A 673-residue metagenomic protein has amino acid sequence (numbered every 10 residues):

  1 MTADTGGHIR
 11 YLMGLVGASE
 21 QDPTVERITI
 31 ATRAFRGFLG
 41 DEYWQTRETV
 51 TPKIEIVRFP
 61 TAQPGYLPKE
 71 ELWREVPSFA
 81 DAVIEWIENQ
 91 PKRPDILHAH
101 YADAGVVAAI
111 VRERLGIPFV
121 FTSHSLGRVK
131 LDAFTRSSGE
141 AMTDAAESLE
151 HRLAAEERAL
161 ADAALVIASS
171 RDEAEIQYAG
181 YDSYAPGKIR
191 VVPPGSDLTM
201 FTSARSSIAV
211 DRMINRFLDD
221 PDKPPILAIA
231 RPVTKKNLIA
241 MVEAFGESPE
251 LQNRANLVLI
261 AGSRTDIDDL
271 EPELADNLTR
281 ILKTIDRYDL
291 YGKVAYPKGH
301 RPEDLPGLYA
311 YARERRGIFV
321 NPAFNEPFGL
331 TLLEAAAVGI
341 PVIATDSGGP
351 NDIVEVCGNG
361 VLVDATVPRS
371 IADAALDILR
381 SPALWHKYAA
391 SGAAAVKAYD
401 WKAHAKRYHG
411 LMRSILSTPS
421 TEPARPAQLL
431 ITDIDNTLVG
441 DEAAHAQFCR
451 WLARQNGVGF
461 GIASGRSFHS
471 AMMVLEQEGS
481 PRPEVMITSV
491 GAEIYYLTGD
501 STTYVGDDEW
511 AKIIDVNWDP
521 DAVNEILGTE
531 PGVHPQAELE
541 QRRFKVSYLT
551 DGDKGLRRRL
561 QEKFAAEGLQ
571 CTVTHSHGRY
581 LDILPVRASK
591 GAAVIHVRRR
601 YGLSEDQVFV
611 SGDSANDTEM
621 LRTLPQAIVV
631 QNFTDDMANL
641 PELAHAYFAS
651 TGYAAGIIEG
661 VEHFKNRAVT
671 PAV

Functional and structural regions predicted by a protein language model:
M1-L333, A337-T418: Catalytic cores of nucleotide-sugar-dependent glycosyltransferases that transfer UDP/GDP/TDP-activated
Q90, A159, Y311-A312, P423 (+3 more regions): Structural alpha-helical scaffold elements that stabilize or flank donor/cofactor-binding regions in carbohydrate
A99, F121, A168-S169, A344 (+4 more regions): Short beta-strand scaffold positions
A164-L165, E484, P625, A646: Receiver (REC) domain switch/active-site residues of two-component response regulators
P426-A443, L621: Asp-based phosphoryl-transfer active-site loop
A444-E538: Active-site phosphate-binding/coordination module
A522-T623: Conserved acidic, metal-coordinating active-site core of Asp-based, Mg2+-dependent phosphoryl-transfer enzymes
L584, G591-V673: Mg2+-dependent phosphoryl-transfer enzymes with acidic/Ser/Thr/Gly-rich catalytic loops
